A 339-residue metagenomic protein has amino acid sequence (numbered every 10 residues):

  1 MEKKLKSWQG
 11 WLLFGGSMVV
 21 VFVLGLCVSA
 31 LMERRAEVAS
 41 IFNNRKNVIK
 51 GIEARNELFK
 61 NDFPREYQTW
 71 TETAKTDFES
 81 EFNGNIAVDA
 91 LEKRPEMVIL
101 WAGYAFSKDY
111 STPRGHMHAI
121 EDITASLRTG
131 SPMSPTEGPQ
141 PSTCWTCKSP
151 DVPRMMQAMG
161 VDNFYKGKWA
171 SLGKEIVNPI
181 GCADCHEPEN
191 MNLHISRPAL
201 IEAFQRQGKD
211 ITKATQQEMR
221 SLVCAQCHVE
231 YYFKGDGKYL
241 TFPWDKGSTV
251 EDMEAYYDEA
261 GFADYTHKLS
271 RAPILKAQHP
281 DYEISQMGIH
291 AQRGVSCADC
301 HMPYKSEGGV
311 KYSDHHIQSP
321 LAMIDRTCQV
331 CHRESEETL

Functional and structural regions predicted by a protein language model:
M1-L5: Juxtamembrane low-complexity tails/linkers enriched in Ser/Thr-Pro and polybasic
K6-F14, G25-R114, Q157-P179, A183-D184 (+2 more regions): Primarily the internal scaffold of c-type cytochrome electron-transfer domains, especially repeated/multiheme c-type
S107-S142, K174: Long, charge-dense tracts
S134-M155, G160: A cross-kingdom signal targeting lumenal/periplasmic-facing segments of multi-pass membrane and secretory-pathway
